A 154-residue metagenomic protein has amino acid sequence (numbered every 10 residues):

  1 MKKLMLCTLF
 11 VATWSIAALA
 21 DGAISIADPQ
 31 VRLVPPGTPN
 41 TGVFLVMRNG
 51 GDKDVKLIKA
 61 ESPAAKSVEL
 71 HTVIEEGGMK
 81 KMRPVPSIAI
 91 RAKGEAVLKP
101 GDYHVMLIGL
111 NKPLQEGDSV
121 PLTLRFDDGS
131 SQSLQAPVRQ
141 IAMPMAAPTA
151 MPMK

Functional and structural regions predicted by a protein language model:
M1-L4: Positively charged n-region of N-terminal signal peptides that target proteins for export
L6-F10: Sec-dependent N-terminal signal peptides
A12-A17: N-terminal signal peptide c-region/cleavage motif recognized by signal peptidases
D21-K154: Compact, glycine-rich, soluble single-domain proteins
